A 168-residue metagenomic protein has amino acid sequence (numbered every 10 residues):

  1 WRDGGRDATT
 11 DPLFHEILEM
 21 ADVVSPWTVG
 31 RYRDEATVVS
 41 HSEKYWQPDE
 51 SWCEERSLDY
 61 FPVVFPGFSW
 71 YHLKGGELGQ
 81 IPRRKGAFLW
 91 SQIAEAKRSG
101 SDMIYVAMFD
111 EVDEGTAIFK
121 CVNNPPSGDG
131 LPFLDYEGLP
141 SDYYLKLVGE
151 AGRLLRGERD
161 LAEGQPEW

Functional and structural regions predicted by a protein language model:
W1-W168: Glycan-processing catalytic domains of CAZymes
